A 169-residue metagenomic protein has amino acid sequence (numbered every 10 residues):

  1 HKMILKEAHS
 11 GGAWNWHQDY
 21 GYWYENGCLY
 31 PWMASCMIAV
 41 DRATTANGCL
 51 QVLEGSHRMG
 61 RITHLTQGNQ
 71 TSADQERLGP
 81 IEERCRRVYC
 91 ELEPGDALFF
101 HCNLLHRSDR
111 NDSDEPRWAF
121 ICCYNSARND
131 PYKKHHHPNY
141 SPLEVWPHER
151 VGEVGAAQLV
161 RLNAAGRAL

Functional and structural regions predicted by a protein language model:
H1-C49: Conserved double-stranded beta-helix
L5-A8, L53-G60, R117, C123-D130: Short edge-strand/loop segments of extracellular domains
W14-H17, Y24-G27, H64, C90-E91 (+2 more regions): Short histidine-centered beta-strand/loop micro-motifs that create catalytic or ligand/metal-coordination sites
Q18-D19, Q70-R84, P116, H135-S141: Short, surface-exposed loop/helix-turn segments at secondary-structure junctions that function as lids/hinges flanking
Y20-W23, M37-I38, R84-R86, L104-R107: Glycine-rich, charged/polar anion/phosphate-binding loops that engage phosphate groups from diverse ligands
M33-S35, R87, A97, A119: Intrinsic-disorder/low-complexity, polar/charged segments enriched in Ser/Thr/Lys/Arg/Asp/Glu/Gln
A43-L105: Double-stranded beta-helix
A97-F99, N103-L169: Non-heme Fe(II)/2-oxoglutarate
